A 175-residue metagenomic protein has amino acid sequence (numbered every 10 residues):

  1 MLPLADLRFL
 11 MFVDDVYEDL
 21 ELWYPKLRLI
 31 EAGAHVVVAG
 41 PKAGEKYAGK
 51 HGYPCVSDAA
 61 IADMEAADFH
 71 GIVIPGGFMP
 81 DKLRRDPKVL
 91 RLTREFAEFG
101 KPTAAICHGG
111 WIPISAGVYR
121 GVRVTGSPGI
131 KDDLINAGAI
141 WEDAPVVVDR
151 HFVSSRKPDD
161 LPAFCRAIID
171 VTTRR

Functional and structural regions predicted by a protein language model:
M1-F99, T103, I112-R123, K131-R175: Extended, subdomain-level signal for the structured scaffold at the beginning of enzyme domains
C107: Catalytic nucleophile serine of serine hydrolases, specifically the conserved "nucleophile elbow" pentapeptide
